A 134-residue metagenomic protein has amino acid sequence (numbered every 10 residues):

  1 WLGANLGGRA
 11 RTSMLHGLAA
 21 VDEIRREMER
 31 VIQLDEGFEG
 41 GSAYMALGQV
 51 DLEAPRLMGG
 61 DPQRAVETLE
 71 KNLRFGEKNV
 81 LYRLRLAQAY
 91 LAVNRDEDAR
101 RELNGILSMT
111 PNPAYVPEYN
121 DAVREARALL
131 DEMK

Functional and structural regions predicted by a protein language model:
D22-R26, R64, L91, D96-A114: TPR/TPR-like (Sel1-like) alpha-helical repeat modules
M28-I32, L73, L107, P111-A114 (+1 more regions): A conserved position within tetratricopeptide repeats
E36-F38, E77: Short coil turns that delineate tetratricopeptide repeat
G40-A43, Y82, V116: TPR alpha-solenoid repeat register
